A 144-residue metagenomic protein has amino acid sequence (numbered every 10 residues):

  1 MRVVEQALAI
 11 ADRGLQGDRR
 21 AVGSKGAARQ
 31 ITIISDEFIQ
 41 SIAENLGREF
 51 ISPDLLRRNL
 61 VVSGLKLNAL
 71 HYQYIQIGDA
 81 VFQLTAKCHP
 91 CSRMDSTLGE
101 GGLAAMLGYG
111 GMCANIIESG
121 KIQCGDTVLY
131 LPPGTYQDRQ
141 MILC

Functional and structural regions predicted by a protein language model:
M1-I77, V81, A86-K87, Y136-C144: Electropositive, beta-rich accessory/interaction domains or terminal extensions that provide binding surfaces
S52, G102, G108, P132-T135: Serine/threonine-rich low-complexity intrinsically disordered regions
V62-E118: Glycine-rich active-site loops that engage anionic ligands at enzyme catalytic sites
M112-C144: Well-ordered alpha/beta subsegment
